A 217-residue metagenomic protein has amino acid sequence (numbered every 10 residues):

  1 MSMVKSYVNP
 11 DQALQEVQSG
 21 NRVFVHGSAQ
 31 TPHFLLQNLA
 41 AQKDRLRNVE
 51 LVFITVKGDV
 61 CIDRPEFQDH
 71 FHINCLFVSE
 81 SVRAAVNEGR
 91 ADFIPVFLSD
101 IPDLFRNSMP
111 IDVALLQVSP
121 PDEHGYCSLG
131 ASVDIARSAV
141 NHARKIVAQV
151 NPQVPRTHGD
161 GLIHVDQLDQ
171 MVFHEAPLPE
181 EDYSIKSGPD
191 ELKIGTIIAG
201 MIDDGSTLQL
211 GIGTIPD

Functional and structural regions predicted by a protein language model:
M1-D217: Conserved alpha/beta enzyme-core scaffold
